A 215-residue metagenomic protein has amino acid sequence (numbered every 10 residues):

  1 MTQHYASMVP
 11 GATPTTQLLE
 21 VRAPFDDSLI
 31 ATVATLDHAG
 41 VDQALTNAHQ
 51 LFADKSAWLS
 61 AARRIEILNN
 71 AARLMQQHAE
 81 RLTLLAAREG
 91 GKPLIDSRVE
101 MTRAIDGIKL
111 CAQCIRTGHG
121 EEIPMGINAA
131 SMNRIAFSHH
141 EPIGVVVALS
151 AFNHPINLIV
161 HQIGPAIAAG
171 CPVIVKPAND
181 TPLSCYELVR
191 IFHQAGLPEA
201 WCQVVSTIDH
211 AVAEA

Functional and structural regions predicted by a protein language model:
M1-N133: N-terminal Rossmann-like NAD(P)+-binding subdomain of aldehyde/semialdehyde dehydrogenases
G120-A215: Rossmann-like NAD(P) dinucleotide-binding subdomain of oxidoreductase/dehydrogenase enzymes
